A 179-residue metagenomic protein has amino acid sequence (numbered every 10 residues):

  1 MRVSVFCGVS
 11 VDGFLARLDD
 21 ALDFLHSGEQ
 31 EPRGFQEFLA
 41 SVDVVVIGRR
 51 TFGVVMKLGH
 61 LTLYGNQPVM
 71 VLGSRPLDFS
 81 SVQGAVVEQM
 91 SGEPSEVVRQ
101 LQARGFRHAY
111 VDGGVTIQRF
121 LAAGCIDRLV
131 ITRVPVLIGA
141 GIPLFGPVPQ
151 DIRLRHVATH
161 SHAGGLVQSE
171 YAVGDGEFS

Functional and structural regions predicted by a protein language model:
M1-S179: Enzymes that bind and transform nitrogen-containing heteroaromatic metabolites
